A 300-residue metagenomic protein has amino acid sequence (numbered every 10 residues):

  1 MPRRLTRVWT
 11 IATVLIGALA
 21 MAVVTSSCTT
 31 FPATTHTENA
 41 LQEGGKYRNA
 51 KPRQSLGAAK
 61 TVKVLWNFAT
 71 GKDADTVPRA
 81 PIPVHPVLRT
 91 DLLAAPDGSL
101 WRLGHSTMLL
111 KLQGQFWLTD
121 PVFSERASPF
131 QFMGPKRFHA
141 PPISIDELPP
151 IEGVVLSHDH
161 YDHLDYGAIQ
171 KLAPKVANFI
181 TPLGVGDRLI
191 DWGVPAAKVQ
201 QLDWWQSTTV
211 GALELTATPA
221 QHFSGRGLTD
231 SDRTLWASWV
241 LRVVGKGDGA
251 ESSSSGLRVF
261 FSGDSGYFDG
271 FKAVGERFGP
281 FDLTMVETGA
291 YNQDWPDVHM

Functional and structural regions predicted by a protein language model:
M1-L5: N-terminal secretory signal peptides that target proteins for export/translocation
W9-E147, V243-D248, S253-F261, D282-L283 (+1 more regions): Metallo-beta-lactamase
G57, F132-I180, G279-M285: Active-site metal-binding motif and surrounding structural segment of the metallo-beta-lactamase
A74-A95, P182-L257: Metallo-beta-lactamase
L118-D120, P150-H160, I180-P182, Q201 (+2 more regions): Active-site neighborhood of phospho(di)ester-bond hydrolases with catalytic His/Asp-centered motifs
V122-R126, L202-Q206, A212-F223, G266-Y267 (+1 more regions): Conserved catalytic scaffold of divalent metal-dependent phosphoesterases
H163, D187-D191, G270: Phosphate- and divalent-cation-binding pockets in alpha/beta enzyme and binding domains that engage nucleotide-derived
G167, F223-M300: Active-site-proximal loop/helix segments of hydrolase catalytic cores
